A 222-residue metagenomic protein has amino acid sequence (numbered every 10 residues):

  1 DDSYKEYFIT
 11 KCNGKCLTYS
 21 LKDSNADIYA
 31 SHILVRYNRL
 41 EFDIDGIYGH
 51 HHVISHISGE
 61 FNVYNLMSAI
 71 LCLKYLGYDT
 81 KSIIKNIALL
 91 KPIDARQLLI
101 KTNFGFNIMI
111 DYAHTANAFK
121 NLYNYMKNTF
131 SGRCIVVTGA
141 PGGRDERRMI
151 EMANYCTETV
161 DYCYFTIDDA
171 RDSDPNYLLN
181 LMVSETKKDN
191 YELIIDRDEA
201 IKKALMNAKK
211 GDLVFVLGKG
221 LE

Functional and structural regions predicted by a protein language model:
D2-S3, H114-T115, A140-G143, D169-A170 (+1 more regions): Short glycine-rich anion-binding loops that position phosphate/pyrophosphate groups of nucleotides and phosphorylated
E6-H51, I93-R96: Extended acidic/charged loop-beta regions that coordinate divalent cations and stabilize anionic phosphate/carboxylate
T18, I135-T138, F165, V216: Structural beta-sheet core signal
S20, K101, I195-D196: Short loop/edge segments at beta-strand edges and connector loops that shape dinucleotide/nucleotide cofactor-binding
G46-Y162: Nucleotide phosphate-binding/pyrophosphate-handling subdomain across enzymes that bind or process nucleotide phosphates
I110, T138, I167, I195 (+1 more regions): Active-site flanking residues adjacent to catalytic metal/cofactor-binding acidic residues
A153-N207: C-terminal helical cap/extension that packs against the catalytic core of soluble nucleotide-cofactor enzymes
